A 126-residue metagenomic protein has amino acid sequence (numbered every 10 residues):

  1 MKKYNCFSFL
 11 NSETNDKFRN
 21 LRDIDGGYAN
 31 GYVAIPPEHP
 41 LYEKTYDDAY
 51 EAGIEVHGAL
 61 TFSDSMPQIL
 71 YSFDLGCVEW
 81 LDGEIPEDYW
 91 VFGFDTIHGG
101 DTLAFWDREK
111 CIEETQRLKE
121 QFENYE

Functional and structural regions predicted by a protein language model:
M1-E126: Acidic interaction surfaces
